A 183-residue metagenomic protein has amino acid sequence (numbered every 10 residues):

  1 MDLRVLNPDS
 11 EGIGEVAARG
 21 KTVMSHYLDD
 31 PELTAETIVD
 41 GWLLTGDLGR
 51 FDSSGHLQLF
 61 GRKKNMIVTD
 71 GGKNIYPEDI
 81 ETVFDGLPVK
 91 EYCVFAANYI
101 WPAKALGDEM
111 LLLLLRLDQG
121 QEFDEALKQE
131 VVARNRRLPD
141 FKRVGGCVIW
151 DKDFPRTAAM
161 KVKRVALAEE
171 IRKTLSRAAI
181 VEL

Functional and structural regions predicted by a protein language model:
M1, G14, E109-L111, A158: Change "...and in nucleic-acid phosphodiester-cleaving endonucleases..." to "...and in nucleic-acid processing enzymes
M1-R19, R50-S54, P102: Conserved beta-loop-beta connector loops within the AMP-binding
V5-L6, A18-R19, I38-D40, L44-G46 (+1 more regions): Thr-Gly-centered strand-to-loop micro-motif
G20, S25-H26, L48-D140: AMP-binding/adenylate-forming catalytic core of the ANL superfamily
L33-T34: Short secondary-structure edge/capping micro-motifs at helix/strand boundaries
A96, L112-L113, V132-L183: Conserved C-terminal "lid"/linker of ANL adenylate-forming enzymes
